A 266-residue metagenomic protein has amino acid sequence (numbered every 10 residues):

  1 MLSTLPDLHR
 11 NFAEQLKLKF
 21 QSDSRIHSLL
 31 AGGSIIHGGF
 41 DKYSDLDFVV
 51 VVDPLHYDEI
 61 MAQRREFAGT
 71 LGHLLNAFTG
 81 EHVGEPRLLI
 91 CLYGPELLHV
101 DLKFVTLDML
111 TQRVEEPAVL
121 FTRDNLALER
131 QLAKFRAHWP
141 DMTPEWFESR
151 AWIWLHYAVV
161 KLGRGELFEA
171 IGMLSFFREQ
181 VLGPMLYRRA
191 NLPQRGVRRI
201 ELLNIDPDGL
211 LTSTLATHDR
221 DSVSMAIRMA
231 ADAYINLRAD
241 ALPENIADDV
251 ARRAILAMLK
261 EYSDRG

Functional and structural regions predicted by a protein language model:
M1-S24, I35-H37, Y43, V50-L102: Metal-dependent nucleotidyltransferase catalytic core
K19-Q21, L29, F177: Hydrophobic C-terminal alpha-helix "anchor/cap" residues
A31-G33: Short gly/ser/thr-rich secondary-structure transition/capping motifs
D41-S44, V114-E115, V197: Short aromatic-enriched loop/helix-cap "lid" or pocket-rim segments at secondary-structure transitions that line
L92-L128: Acidic, glycine- and histidine-enriched catalytic cores of nucleic acid- and nucleotide-handling enzymes, centered on
E116-W146: A short, charged helix-loop
R136-G266: Conserved nucleotidyltransferase catalytic core and NTase-mimicking acidic/glycine-rich helix/loop elements in nucleic
